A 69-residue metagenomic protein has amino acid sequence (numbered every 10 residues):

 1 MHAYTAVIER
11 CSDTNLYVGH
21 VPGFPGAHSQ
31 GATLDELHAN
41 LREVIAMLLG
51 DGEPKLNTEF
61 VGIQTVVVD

Functional and structural regions predicted by a protein language model:
M1-V7, D35-D69: Short, charged, surface-exposed hinge/linker loops at domain edges that act as mobile lids or interdomain connectors
E9-V21: Short aromatic-glycine-(Arg/Gly/Cys) micro-motifs in beta-strand/loop hairpins
L16-V18, S29, A39: Short acidic, gly/pro-rich beta-turn/loop elements at beta-sheet edges and active-site/ligand-binding grooves
G23-G26, K55: Generic low-complexity segments that are intrinsically disordered, proline-rich and/or Lys/Arg-biased
P25-L34: A short, exposed loop/beta-hairpin motif centered on an aromatic-Gly-Thr core
